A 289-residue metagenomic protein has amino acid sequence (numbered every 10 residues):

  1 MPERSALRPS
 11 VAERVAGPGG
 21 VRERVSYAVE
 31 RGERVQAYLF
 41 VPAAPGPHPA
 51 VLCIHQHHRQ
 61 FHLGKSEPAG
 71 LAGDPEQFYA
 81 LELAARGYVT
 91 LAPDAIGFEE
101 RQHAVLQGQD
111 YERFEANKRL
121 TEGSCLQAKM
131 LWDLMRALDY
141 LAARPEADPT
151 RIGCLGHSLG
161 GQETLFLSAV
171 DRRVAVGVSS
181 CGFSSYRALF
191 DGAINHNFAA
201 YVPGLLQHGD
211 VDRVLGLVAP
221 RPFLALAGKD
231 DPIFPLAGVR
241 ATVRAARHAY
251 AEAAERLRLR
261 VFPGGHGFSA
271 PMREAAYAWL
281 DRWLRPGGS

Functional and structural regions predicted by a protein language model:
E3-G46, A50: N-terminal cap/lid segment of alpha/beta-hydrolase-fold proteins
H48-P49, R86-V89, P149-R151, R173-V176 (+1 more regions): Loop/turn elements at helix/coil->beta-strand transitions in domains of secreted/extracellular proteins
P49, I54-Q56, A227: The conserved beta1-alpha1 loop
I54-W132, L138-D139, A143-R144, L189-G192: Cap/lid segment of the alpha/beta-hydrolase catalytic domain
D94, L155, S180-C181, L226 (+1 more regions): Alpha/beta-hydrolase-fold catalytic nucleophile elbow
M135-Q207: Primarily recognizes the serine-hydrolase "nucleophile elbow" in alpha/beta-hydrolase and SGNH/GDSL folds
F190-Y250: The feature captures the conserved acid-bearing segment of alpha/beta-hydrolase catalytic domains
F198, R244-A245, Y250-S289: C-terminal catalytic histidine-bearing segment of alpha/beta-hydrolase fold enzymes
